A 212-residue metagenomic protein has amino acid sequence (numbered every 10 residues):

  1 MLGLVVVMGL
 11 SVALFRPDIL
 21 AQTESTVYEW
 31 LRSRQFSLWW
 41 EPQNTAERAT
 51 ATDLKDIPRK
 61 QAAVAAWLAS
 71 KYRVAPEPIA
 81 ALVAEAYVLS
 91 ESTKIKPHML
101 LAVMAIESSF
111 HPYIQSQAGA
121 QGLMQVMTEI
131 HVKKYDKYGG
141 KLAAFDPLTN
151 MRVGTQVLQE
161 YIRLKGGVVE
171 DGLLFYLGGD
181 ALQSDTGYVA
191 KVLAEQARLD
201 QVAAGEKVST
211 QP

Functional and structural regions predicted by a protein language model:
M1-T93, P97-H98, E195, D200-P212: Cell-wall glycan-active module
M1-W30, K137-P212: Non-catalytic cell-wall polysaccharide-engagement segments
F36, A49, Q121-L123, A143 (+1 more regions): A structural signal for short, hydrophobic/glycine-enriched beta-strand patches
I79-H111, G154, L174-L177: Short, functionally critical alpha-helical segments immediately adjacent to catalytic or ligand/cofactor-binding
L101-A105, M124-T128, L174, A190 (+1 more regions): Generic alpha-helical structural context detector
I106-G122: Cell-wall polysaccharide-cleaving catalytic domain and substrate-binding groove, primarily in peptidoglycan/chitin
E107-H111, I130-K133, G179-L182: Solvent-exposed loop/turn segments at secondary-structure junctions within structured extracellular/periplasmic domains
Q117-K137, G154: Substrate-binding/active-site groove segments that recognize and process beta-1,4-linked N-acetyl-hexosamine
